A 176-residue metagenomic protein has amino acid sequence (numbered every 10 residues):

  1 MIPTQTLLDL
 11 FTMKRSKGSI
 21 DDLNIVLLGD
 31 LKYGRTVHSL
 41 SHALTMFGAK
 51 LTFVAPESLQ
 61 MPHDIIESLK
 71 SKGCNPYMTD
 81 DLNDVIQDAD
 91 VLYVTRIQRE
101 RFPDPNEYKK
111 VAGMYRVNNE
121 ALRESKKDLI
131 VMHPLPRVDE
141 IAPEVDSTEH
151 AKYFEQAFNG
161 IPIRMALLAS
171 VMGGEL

Functional and structural regions predicted by a protein language model:
M1-L176: Structural/interface elements that position substrates and couple domains in central-metabolism enzymes
